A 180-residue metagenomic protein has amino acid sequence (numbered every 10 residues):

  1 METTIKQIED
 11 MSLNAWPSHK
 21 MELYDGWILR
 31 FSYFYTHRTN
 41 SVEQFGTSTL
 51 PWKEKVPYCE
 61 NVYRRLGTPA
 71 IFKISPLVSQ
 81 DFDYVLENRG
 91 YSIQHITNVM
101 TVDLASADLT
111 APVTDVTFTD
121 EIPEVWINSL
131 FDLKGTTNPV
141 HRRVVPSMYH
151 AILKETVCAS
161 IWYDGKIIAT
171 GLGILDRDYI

Functional and structural regions predicted by a protein language model:
M1-D10, E43, T97, S106-P146 (+1 more regions): Short amphipathic alpha-helix that is part of the acyltransferase structural core
M1-R65, V78, P139-P146, H150-A151: N-terminal charged segments
L13-K20, G67-P69, F82, Q94-I96 (+2 more regions): A short helix-loop-beta-strand connector motif used in the catalytic cores of GNAT acetyltransferases and, in some
Y24, S32, V102, I161-D164: Active-site beta-strand termini and strand-to-loop segments that position acidic
Y24-G26, H95-T97, D164, R177: Residue-level signal for tight coil/turn positions that link beta-strands
T47-S48, L104-A107, W162-K166: Short loop segments at secondary-structure junctions
L50-V116, E121: Acyl-donor-binding surface of acyltransferase catalytic domains
P139-I180: A conserved beta-strand-loop-helix scaffold within acyl/acetyltransferase catalytic domains
